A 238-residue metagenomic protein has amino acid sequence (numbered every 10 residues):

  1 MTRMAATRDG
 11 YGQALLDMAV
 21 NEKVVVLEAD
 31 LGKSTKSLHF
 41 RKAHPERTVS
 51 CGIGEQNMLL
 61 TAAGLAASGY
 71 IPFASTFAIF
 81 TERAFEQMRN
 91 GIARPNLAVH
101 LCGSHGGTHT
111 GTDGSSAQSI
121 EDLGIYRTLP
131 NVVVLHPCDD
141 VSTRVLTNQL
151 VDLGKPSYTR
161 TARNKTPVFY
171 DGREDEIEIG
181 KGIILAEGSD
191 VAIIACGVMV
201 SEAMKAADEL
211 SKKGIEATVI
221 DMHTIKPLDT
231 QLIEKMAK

Functional and structural regions predicted by a protein language model:
M1-R160, K165, E176: Thiamine diphosphate
R8, V20, E28-L38, K42 (+2 more regions): Thiamine diphosphate
